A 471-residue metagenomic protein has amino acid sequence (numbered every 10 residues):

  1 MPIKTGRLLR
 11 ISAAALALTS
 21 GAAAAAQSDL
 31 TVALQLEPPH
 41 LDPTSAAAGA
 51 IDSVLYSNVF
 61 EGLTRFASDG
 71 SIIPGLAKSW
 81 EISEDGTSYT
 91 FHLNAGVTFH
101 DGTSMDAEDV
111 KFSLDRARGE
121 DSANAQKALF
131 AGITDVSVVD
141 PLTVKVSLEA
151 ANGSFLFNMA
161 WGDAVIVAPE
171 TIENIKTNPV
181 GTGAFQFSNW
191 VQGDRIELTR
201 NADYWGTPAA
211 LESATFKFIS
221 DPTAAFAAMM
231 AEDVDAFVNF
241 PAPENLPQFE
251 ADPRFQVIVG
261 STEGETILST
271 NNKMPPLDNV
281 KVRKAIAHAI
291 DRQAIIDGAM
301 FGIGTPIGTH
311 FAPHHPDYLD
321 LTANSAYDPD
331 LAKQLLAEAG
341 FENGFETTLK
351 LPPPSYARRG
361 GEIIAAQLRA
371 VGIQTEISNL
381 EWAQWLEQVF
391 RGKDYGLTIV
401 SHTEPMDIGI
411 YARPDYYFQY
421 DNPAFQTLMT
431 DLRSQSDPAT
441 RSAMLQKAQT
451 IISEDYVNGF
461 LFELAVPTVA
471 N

Functional and structural regions predicted by a protein language model:
Q27, V191, A289-D317, S355-A365 (+1 more regions): Detector for C-terminal structural segments
A33-E84, D115, V180-T182: N-terminal lobe/hinge region of extracytoplasmic solute-binding protein
E37-S53, L76-A77, T103, A125-Q126 (+4 more regions): A structural "hinge/loop" feature
S71, A151, F157-A209, S213 (+3 more regions): Gly/Pro-rich hinge or "lid" segments in bacterial periplasmic/extracellular proteins
K78-A123, V139, K145, P276: Aromatic- and charge-enriched surface segment that lines or borders ligand/interaction sites
H92, Q126-P169: Surface-exposed binding/hinge segments that line and control ligand-binding clefts or catalytic entry sites
E173, N201-P247, A365, Q374-E376: Ligand-site clamp/hinge motif
R200, A251, I258, L277-A366 (+2 more regions): Append "and occasionally in soluble cytosolic enzymes with long acidic Gly/Pro-rich linkers
